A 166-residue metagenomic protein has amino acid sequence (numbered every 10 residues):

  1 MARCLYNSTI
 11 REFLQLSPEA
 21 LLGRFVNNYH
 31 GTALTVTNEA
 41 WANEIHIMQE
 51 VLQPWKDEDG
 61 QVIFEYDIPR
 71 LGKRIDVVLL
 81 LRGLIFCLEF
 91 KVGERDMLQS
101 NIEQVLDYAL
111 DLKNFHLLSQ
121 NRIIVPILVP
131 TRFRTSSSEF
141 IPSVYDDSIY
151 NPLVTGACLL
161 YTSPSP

Functional and structural regions predicted by a protein language model:
M1-R134: Nucleic acid-processing catalytic cores of prokaryotic defense/repair systems
I127-L160: Short, low-complexity, polybasic intrinsically disordered segments
Y161-P166: Conserved small/polar residues in nucleotide/adenosyl-binding loops
